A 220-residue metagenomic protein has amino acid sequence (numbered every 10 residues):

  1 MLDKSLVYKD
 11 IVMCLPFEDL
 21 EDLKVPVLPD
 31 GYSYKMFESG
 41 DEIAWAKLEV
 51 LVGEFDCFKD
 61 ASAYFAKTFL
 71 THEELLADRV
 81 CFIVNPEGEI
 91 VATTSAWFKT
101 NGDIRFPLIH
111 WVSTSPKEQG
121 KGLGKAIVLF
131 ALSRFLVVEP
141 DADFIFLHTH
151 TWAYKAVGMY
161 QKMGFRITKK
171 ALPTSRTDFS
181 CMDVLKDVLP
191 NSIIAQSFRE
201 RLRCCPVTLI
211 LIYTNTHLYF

Functional and structural regions predicted by a protein language model:
M1-D30, E38: Acyl-donor-binding surface of acyltransferase catalytic domains
L2-K4, L136, Y160-A171: Conserved acetyl-CoA-binding loop of GNAT-fold acetyltransferases
S33-W45: A short beta-loop-alpha structural element at the N-terminal edge of CoA-dependent acyl/N-acetyltransferase catalytic
V50-S113: A conserved beta-strand-loop-helix scaffold within acyl/acetyltransferase catalytic domains
W111-T114, G120-F135, G158-K162: Conserved acetyl-CoA-binding loop-helix of GNAT-fold acetyltransferases
F135-T149: Conserved GNAT acetyl-CoA-binding A-motif
I145-V157, P173-K186: Conserved beta-strand-loop-alpha-helix junction that forms the acyl-donor binding cleft
L209-L211: Compositionally biased, intrinsically disordered low-complexity segments enriched in Pro/Arg/Gln/His
